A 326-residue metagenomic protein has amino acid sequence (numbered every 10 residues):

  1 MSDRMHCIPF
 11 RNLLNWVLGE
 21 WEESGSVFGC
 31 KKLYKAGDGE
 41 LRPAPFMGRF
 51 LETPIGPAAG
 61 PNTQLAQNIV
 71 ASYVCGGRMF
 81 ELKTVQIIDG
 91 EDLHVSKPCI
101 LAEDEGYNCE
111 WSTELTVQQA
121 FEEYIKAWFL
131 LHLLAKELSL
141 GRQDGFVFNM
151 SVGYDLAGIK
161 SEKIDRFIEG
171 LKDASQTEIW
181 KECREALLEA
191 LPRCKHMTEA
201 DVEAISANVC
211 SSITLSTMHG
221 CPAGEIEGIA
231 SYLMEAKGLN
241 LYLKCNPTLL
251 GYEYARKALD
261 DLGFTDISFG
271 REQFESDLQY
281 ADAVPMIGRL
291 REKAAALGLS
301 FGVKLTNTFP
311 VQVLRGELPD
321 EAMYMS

Functional and structural regions predicted by a protein language model:
S2-P9, W16-Y34, D38-G39, A59-P61 (+2 more regions): Active-site entrance/lid segments in N-terminal catalytic domains of soluble metabolic enzymes
L33-G56: N-terminal amphipathic alpha-helix/helix-capping segment at the start of soluble metabolic enzymes
E321-M325: A membrane-topology feature that recognizes alpha-helical transmembrane segments and their immediate juxtamembrane
